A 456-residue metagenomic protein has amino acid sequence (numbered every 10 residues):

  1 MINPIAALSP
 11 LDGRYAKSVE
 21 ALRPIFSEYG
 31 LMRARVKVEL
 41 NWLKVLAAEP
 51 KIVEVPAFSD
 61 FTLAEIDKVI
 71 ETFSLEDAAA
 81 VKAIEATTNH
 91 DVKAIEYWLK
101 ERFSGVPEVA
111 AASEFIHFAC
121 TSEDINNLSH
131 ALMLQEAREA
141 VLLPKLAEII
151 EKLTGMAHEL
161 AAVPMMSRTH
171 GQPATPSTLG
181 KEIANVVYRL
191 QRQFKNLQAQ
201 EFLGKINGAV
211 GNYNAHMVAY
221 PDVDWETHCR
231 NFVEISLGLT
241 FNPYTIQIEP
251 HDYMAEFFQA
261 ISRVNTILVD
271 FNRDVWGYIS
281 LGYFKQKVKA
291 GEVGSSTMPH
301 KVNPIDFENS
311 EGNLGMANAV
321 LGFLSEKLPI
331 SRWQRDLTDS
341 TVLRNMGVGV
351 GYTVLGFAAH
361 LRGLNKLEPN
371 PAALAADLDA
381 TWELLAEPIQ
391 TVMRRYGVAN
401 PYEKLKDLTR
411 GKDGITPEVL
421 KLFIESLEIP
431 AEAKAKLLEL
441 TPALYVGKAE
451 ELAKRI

Functional and structural regions predicted by a protein language model:
M1-H216, Y220-N231, G294, F307-N309 (+6 more regions): A helix-coil-helix interface module used to build multimeric assemblies and to scaffold catalytic/cofactor sites
N41-L46, W98, R102, A137 (+17 more regions): Generic, well-ordered alpha-helical scaffold segments in large soluble proteins
Q135-L143, A147-I150, T154, A184-V187 (+8 more regions): Short amphipathic alpha-helical segments with heptad-repeat character
H158-G180, K285-K301, R332-T341, N365-A380: Glycine-rich cofactor-pocket loops
Q193, I246-R332: Glycine-rich anion/phosphate-binding loop at the beta-strand->alpha-helix junction
V223-Q247, H251: Active-site-adjacent "gating/activation" loops or surface patches in catalytic cores
T240-I261, D336, S340, L420-F423: Amphipathic, heptad-repeat alpha-helical segments used for oligomerization and assembly
N309, N313-N400, K404: Long, amphipathic alpha-helical stalk/connector segments used for oligomerization, subunit docking, or mechanical
